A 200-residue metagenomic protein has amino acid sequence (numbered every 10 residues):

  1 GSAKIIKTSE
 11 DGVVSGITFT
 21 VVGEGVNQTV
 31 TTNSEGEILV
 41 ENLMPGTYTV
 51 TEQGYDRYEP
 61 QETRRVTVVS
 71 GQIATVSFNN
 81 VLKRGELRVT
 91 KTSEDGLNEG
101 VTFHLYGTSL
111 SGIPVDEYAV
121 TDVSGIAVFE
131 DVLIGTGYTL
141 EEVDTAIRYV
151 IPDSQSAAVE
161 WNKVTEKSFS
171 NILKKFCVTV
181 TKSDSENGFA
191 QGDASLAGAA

Functional and structural regions predicted by a protein language model:
G1-A200: Solvent-exposed loop/turn and edge beta-strand elements of beta-rich ligand-binding domains
